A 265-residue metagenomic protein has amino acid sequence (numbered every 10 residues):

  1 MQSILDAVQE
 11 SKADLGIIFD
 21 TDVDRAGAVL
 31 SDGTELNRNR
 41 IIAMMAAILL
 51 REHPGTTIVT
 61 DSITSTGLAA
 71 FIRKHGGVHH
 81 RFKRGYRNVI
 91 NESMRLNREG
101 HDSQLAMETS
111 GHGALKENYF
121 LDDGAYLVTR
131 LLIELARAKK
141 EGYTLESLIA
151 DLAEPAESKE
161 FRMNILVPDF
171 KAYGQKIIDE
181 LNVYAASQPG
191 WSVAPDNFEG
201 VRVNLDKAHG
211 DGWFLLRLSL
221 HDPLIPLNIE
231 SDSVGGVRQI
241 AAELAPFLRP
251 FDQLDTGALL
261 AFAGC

Functional and structural regions predicted by a protein language model:
M1-V29: N-terminal small/polar loop signature for handling phosphorylated ligands or for N-terminal nucleophile
M1-V8, N39-R40, E99-A106: Short, structured secondary-structure boundary patches
L15, H53-C265: Phosphate-binding and adjacent anionic-ligand microenvironments
I18, R40-I42, I149-A150: Short hydrophobic/aromatic-rich motifs at helix boundaries and adjacent loops
D24-M44, L68-A69: Short Gly/Thr/Asp-enriched flexible loops that form oxyanion-binding sites at enzyme active sites
T34-H53, G124-L132: Gly/Ser/Thr-rich active-site loops/lids in small-molecule metabolic enzymes that frequently grip phosphoryl groups
